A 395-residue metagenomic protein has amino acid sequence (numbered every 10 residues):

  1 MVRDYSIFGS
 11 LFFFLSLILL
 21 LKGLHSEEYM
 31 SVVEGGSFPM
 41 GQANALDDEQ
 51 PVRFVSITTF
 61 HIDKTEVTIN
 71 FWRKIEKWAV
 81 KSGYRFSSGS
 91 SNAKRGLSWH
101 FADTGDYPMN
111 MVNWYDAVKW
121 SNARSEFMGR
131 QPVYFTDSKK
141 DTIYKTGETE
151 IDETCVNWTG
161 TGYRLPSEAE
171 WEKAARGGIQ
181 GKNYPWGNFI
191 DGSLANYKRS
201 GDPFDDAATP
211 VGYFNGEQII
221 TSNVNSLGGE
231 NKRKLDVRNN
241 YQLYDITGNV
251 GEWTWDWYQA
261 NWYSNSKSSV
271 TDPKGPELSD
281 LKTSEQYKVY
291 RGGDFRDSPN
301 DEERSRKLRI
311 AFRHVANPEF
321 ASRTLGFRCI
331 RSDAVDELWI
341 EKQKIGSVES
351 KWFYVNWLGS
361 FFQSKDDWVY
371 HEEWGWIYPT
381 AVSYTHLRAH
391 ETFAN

Functional and structural regions predicted by a protein language model:
V2-L11: Bacterial N-terminal signal peptides that target proteins for export
L11-L19: Bacterial N-terminal signal peptides
G23-E28, S332-K344: Low-complexity, Pro/Thr/Ser/Gly/Ala-rich linker/spacer regions in secreted, extracellular modular proteins
E27-S88, M111-S125, T247-G248: A short glycine-rich, aromatic-capped structural motif
V33, P39, N44, W114-I310: Functional-site microenvironments in short loops/helix caps that host divalent-cation chemistry
A321-V335: Short, structured beta-strand segments at or near domain termini in extracellular proteins/domains
D336-A381: N-terminal targeting and processing segments
T385-A394: Conserved small/polar residues in nucleotide/adenosyl-binding loops
